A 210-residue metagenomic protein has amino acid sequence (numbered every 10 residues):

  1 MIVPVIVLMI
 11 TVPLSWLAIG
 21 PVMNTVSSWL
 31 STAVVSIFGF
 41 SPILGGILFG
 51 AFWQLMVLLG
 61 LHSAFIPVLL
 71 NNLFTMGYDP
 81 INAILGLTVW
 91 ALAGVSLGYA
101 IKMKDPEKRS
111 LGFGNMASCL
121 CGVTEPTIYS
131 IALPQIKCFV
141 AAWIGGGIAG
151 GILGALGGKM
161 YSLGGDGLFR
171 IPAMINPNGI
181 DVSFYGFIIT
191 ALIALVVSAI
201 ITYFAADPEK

Functional and structural regions predicted by a protein language model:
M1-P4, V34-L48, L59, Y78-N82 (+2 more regions): Membrane-interfacial loop-to-helix junctions in multi-pass transporters
V5-W16, G50-L55, A91-G98, G146-G154 (+1 more regions): Hydrophobic core segments of alpha-helical transmembrane domains in multi-pass membrane transport and ion-translocation
S15, F49-H62, L73-D79, Y99 (+2 more regions): Transmembrane alpha-helix interface/packing and boundary motifs in multi-pass membrane proteins, characterized by
L17-L30, L61-I66, G98-K102, A155-L156: Transmembrane helix-loop junctions in multi-pass membrane proteins
A18-M23, S41-P42, M56-A64, L87-W90 (+1 more regions): Short helix-coil transition sites and intra-membrane helix breaks within transmembrane domains of multi-pass
V22-F38, A51-L55, L69-L73: Hydrophobic alpha-helical segments of integral membrane proteins, encompassing both true transmembrane helices
F40-I43, V68-N71, P106, G114 (+1 more regions): Transmembrane alpha-helical segments and their short flanking loops that form helix-hairpins/helix-helix interfaces
L58-R109, P172: Membrane-interfacial helix-loop connectors
